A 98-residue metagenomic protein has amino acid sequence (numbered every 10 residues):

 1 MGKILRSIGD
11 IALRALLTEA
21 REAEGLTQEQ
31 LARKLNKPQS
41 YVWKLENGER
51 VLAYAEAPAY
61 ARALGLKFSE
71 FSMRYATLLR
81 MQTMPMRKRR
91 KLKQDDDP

Functional and structural regions predicted by a protein language model:
M1-A23: A short, Lys/Arg-rich alpha-helix, primarily the initiator
G2, R62, E70-P98: Short, charged recognition helix plus adjacent turn of helix-turn-helix-like nucleic-acid-binding domains
A15-K34, A59, M86-D96: Short basic helix-loop element that most often maps to the first helix and adjoining turn of HTH DNA-binding modules
L35-L52: Recognition helix of helix-turn-helix/homeodomain-like DNA-binding domains that insert into the DNA major groove
E46, E56, Y75: DNA major-groove recognition helix of helix-turn-helix
E49-R62: Short, basic-rich loop-to-helix N-cap that marks the start of a DNA-contacting helix
